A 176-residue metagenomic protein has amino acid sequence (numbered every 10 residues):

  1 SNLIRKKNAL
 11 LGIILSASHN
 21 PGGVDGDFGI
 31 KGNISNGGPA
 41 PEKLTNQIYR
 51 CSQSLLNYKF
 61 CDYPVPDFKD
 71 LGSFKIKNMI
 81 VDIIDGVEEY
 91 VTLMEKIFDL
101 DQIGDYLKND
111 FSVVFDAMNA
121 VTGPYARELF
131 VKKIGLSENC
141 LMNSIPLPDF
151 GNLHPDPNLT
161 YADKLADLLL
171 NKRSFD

Functional and structural regions predicted by a protein language model:
S1-D25: Long, structured ligand/cofactor-binding scaffold of large enzymes
L10, F175-D176: Conserved acidic residues
V24-R173: Gly/Ser/Thr-enriched, mixed-charge loops and adjacent short helices that form phosphate/oxyanion-binding elements
